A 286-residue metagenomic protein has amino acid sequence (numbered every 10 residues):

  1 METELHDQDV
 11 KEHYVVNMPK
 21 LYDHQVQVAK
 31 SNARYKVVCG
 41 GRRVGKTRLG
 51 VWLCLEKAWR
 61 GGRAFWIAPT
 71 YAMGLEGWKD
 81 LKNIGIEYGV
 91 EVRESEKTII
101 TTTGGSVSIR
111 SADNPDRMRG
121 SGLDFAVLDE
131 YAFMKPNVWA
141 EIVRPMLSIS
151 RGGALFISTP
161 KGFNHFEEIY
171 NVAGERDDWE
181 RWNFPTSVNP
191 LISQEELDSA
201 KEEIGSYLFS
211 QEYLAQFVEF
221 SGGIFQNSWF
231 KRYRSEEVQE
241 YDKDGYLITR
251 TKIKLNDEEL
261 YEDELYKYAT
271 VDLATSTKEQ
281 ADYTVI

Functional and structural regions predicted by a protein language model:
M1-R34: Pre-P-loop entry segment of helicase/translocase ATPase cores
A33-T98, E167, F184: Conserved P-loop
Y71-D124, S210, F217: Inter-Walker segment of RecA-like/P-loop motor cores
S106, L123-F125, S150-F156: Loop/turn-to-beta-strand initiation segments
D129-Y131, L273: Walker B catalytic acidic pair
F133-I204, L208: ASCE P-loop NTPase helicase motor core
N189-A274: ATPase catalytic-site recognition across NTP-hydrolyzing enzymes
V271-T284: An active-site-proximal beta-strand-loop segment
